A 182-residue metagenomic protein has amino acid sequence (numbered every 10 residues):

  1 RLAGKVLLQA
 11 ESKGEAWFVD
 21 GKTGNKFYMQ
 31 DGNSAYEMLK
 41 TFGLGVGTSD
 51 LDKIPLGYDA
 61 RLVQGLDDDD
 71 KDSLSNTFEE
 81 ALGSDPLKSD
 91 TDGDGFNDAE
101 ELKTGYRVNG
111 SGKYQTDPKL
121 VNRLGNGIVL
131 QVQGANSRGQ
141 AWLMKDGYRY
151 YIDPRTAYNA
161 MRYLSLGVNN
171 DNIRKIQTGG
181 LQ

Functional and structural regions predicted by a protein language model:
R1-E11, L44-G65, Q115-N136, L166-Q182: Short, flexible domain-boundary/linker segments around small modular repeats
L8-G14, G21, N25-Y28, G65-K71 (+2 more regions): Extracytoplasmic Gram-positive cell-surface binding/anchoring modules and repeats
G14-E15, G24-N25, N33, P55 (+5 more regions): Generic intrinsically disordered, low-complexity segments enriched for polar/acidic and small residues
W17, Q140-A141: Short aromatic-glycine-enriched beta-strand elements
V19-V46, M144-N172: Extended intrinsically disordered, low-complexity coil regions enriched in Ser, Thr, Gly, Ala and often Pro
E37-G43, K53-L124, M161-S165: Extracellular calcium-associated, cysteine-rich motifs in secreted modular proteins
G47, S75, D85, N97 (+2 more regions): Alpha-helix initiation/capping motif
L82, N126, V132-R138, M144-Y148: C-terminal accessory/binding modules appended to enzymatic or scaffolding proteins
